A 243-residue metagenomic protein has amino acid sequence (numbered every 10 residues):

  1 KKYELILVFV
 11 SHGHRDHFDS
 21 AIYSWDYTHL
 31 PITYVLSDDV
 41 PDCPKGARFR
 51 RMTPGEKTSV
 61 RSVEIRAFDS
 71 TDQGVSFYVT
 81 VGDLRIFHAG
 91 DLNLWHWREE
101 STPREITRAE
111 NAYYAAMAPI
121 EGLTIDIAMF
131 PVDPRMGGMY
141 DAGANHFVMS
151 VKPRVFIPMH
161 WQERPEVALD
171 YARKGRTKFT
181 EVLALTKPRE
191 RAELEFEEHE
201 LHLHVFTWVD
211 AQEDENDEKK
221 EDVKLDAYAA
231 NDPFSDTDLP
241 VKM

Functional and structural regions predicted by a protein language model:
K1-D42, A118-M129: Active-site metal-binding motif and surrounding structural segment of the metallo-beta-lactamase
I6, V63, L84-R85: Nucleotide donor/acceptor-binding cores
H12, I65, D91, A128 (+1 more regions): Divalent metal-coordination and catalytic microenvironments
G13-F18, V40-P44, Q73-V75, L94-R98 (+2 more regions): Active-site environment of divalent metal-dependent phosphoester hydrolases
G46-V60, T71, D141-M243: Binuclear metal-ion centers of metallo-dependent hydrolases, dominated by the metallo-beta-lactamase
T53-G55, I65-F68, F87: Extracellular-facing segments of soluble proteins and assemblies that are Gly/Ser/Thr-biased and enriched in aromatics
S59-S62, T80-G82: Short strand-coil-strand connectors
T71-S150: Active-site-proximal loop/helix segments of hydrolase catalytic cores
